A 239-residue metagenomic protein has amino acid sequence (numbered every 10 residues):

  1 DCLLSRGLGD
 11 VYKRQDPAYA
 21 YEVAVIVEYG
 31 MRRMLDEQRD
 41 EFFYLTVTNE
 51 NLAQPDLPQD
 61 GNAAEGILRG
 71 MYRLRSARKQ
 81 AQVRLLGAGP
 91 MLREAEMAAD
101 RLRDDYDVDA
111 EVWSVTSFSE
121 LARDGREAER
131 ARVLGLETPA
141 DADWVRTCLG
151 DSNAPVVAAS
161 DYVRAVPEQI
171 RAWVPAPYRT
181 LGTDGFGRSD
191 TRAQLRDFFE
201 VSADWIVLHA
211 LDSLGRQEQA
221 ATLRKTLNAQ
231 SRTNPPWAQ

Functional and structural regions predicted by a protein language model:
D1-L8, Y12: Single conserved hydrophobic/aromatic residue that forms the stacking wall/gate of nucleotide- or nucleobase-binding
G9-D10, P17, G150, P155: Proline-rich low-complexity regions
K13-Q15, R179: Structural signal for short hydrophobic segments within the conserved structured cores of catalytic domains across
Q15-Y21: Active-site nucleophile and cofactor-binding loops and adjacent substrate-binding regions of central metabolic enzymes
E22-Q239: Thiamine diphosphate
